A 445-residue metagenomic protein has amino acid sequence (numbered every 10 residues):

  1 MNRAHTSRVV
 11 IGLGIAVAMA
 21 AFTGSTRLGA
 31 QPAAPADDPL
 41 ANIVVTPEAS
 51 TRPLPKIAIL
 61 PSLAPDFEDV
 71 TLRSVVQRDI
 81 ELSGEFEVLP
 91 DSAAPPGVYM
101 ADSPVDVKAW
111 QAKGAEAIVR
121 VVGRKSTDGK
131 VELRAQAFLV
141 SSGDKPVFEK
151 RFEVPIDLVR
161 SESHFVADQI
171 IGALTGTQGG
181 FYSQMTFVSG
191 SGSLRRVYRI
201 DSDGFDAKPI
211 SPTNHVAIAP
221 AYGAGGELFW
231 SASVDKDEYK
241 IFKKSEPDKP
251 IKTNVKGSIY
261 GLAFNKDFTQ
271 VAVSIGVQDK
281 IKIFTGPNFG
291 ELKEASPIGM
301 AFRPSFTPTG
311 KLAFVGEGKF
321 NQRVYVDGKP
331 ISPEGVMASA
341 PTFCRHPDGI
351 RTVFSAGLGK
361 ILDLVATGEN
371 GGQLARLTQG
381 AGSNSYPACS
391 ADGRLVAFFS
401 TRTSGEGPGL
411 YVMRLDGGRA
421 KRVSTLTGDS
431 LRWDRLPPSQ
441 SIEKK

Functional and structural regions predicted by a protein language model:
A33-D106: Short beta-strand->alpha-helix linker/helix-N-cap micro-motif that forms a surface specificity/interaction loop
A101-Q169: Amphipathic beta-strand/beta-sheet edge segments enriched in Tyr/Trp
Q178, G190-R196, S231-K240, N254-G257 (+7 more regions): A flexible loop/linker signature enriched in serine peptidases of the S9 family
G179-F181, G223-G225, K266-D267, T307-T309 (+3 more regions): Residue-level detector of Asp-centered blade-edge/turn motifs that repeat once per structural unit in beta-propeller
M185, L228-F229, Q270-V271, L312-A313 (+2 more regions): Hydrophobic beta-strand positions that form the internal "hydrophobic ladder" of WD40/Gbeta-like beta-propeller blades
D201-V216, K244-Y260, F284-M300, Y325-S339 (+2 more regions): Multi-bladed beta-propeller domains
P220, L262, P304, P341-F343 (+2 more regions): Hydrophobic core register within WD40 beta-propeller blades
P408-K445: Blade-level signature of beta-propeller repeat domains, shared across WD40, Kelch, NHL, RCC1 and BNR/Asp-box propellers
